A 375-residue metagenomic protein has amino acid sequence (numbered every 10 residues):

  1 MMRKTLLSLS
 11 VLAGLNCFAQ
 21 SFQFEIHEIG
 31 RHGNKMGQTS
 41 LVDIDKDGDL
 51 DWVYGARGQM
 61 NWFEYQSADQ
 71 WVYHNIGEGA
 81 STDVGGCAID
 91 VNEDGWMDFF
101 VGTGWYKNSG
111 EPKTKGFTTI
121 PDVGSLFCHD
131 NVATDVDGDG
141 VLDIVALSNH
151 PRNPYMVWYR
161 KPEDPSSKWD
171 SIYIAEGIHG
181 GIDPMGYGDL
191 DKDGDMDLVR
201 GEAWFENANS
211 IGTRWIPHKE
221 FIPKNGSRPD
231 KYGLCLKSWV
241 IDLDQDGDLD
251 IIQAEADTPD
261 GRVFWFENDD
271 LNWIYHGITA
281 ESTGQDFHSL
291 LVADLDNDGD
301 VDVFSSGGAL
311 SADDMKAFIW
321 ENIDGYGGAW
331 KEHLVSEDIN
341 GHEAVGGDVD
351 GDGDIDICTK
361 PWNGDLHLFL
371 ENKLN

Functional and structural regions predicted by a protein language model:
E28-G58: Beta-strand-rich domains and repeat architectures in extracellular enzymes and scaffolds, especially beta-propellers
E28-T39, G77-C87, D122-V132, I174-G186 (+3 more regions): Repeat-based blade/solenoid architectures
D43-D49, Q66-S67, I89-N92, W96 (+9 more regions): Calcium-coordinating acidic loop motifs
D49-A56, G95-V101, I144-S148, D193-G201 (+3 more regions): Hydrophobic beta-strand segments that make up the repeating blades of beta-propeller and related beta-repeat
Q59-M60, Y106, N149-N153, F205 (+3 more regions): Short glycine/acidic-enriched loop and turn motifs that connect beta-strands
Q66-A68, N108-K113, R160-S166, N207-G212 (+3 more regions): Short loop/turn segments immediately following beta-strands, especially the blade-tip and inter-blade linker loops
L126-T258: Solenoidal tandem-repeat scaffolds enriched in leucines and small polar residues
H342-N375: Blade-level signature of beta-propeller repeat domains, shared across WD40, Kelch, NHL, RCC1 and BNR/Asp-box propellers
